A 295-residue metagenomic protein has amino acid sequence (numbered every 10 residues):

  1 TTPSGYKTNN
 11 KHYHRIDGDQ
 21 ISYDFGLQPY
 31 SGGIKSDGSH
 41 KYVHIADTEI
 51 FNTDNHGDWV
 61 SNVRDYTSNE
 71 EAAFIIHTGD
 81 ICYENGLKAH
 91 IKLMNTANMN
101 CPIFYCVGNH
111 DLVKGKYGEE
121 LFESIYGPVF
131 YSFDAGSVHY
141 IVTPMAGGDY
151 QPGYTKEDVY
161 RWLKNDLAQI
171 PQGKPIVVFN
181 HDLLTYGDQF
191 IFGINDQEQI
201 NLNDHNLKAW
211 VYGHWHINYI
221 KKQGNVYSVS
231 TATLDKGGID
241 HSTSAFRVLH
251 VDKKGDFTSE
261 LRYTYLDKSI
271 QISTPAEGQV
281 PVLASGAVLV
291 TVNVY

Functional and structural regions predicted by a protein language model:
T1-G33, I270-Y295: Beta-strand-enriched, solvent-exposed domains that form extended recognition/catalytic surfaces
P3-G5, K11-R15, L87-Q172, D196-A209 (+2 more regions): Extended active-site neighborhood of metal-dependent phosphoesterases/phosphodiesterases
Y6-A89: N-terminal active-site segment of His-dependent metallophosphoesterases
Y42-H44, H77, Y105, V178 (+1 more regions): Residue-level marker for buried hydrophobic side chains located in beta-strands that build the well-ordered beta-sheet
D47, G79-D80, G108-N109, H181 (+1 more regions): Active-site glycine-centered loops adjacent to acidic/histidine catalytic or metal-binding residues that shape
L167-G187: Short acidic, glycine-rich surface-loop motifs adjacent to enzyme active sites
V178-L183, K208-N218: Histidine-centered catalytic micro-motifs
V226-Y295: Binuclear metal-dependent phosphoesterase catalytic core
